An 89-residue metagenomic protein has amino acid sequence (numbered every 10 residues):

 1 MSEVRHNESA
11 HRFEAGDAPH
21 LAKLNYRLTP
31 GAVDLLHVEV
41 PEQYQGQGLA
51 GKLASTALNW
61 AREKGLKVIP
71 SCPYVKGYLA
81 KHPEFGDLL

Functional and structural regions predicted by a protein language model:
M1-V38: N-terminal first-folded block
H37, G48, G65: Conserved functional loop/turn residues at catalytic and ligand-binding sites
E39-Q45: A short, internal acetyl-CoA/4′-phosphopantetheine-binding micro-motif in the GNAT/acyltransferase core
G46-A57: Conserved acetyl-CoA-binding loop-helix of GNAT-fold acetyltransferases
S55-L89: C-terminal structural segments of small proteins and small subunits
